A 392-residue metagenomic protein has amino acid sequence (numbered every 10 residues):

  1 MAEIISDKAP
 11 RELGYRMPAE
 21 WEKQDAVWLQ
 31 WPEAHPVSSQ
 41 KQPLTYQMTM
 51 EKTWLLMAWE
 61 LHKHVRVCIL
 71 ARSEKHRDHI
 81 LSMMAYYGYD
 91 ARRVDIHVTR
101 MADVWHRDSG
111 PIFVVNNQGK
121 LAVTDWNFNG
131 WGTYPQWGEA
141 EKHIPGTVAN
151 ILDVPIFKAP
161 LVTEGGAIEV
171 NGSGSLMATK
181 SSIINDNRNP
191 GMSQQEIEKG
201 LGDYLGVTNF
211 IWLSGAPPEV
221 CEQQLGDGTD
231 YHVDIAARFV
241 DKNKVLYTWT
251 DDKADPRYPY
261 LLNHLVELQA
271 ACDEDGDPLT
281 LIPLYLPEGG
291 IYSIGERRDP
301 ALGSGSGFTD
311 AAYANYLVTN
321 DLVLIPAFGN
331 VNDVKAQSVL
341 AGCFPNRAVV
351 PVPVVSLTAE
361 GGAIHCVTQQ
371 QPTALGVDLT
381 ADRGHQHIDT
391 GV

Functional and structural regions predicted by a protein language model:
M1-V392: The feature marks the mature, well-folded catalytic cores of soluble enzymes
